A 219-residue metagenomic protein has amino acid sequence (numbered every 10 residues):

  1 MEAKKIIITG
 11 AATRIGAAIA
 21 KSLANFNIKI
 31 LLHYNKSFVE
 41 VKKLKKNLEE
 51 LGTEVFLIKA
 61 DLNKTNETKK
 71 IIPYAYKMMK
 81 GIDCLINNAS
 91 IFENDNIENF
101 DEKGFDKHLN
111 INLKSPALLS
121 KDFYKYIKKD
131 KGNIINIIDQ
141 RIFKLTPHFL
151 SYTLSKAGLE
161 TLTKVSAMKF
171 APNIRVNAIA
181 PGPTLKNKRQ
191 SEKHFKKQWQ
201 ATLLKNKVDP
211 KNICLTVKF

Functional and structural regions predicted by a protein language model:
A12-R14: Conserved glycine-rich cofactor-binding loop
I28-K43: Conserved glycine-rich Rossmann-like NAD(P)H-binding loop of the short-chain dehydrogenase/reductase
F38-V39, K59-K70, E102, K211-N212: The beta1-alpha1 cofactor-binding region of Rossmann-like NAD(H)/NADP(H)-dependent oxidoreductases
N88-E93: Conserved NAD(P)H cofactor-binding loop of Rossmann-fold oxidoreductase domains
N96-I97, D101-L109, Q198: Substrate-binding pocket helix/loop in short-chain dehydrogenase/reductase
N133-A171, P183-T184: Catalytic loop of short-chain dehydrogenase/reductase
A178, K197-F219: C-terminal helical subdomain
